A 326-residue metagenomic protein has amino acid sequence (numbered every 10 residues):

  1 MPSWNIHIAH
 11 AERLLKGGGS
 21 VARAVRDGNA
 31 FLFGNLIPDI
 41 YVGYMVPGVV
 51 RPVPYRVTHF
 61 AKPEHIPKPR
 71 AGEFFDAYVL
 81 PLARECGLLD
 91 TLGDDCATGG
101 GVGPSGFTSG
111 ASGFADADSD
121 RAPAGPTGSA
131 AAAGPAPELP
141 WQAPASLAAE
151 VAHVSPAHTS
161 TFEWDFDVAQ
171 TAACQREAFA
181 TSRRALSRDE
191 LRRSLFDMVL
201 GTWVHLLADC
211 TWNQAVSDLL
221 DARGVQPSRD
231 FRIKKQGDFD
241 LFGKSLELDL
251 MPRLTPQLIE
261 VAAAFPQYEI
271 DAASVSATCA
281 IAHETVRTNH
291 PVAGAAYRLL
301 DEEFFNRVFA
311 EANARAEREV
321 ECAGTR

Functional and structural regions predicted by a protein language model:
M1-R326: N-terminal leader/auxiliary helical segments
